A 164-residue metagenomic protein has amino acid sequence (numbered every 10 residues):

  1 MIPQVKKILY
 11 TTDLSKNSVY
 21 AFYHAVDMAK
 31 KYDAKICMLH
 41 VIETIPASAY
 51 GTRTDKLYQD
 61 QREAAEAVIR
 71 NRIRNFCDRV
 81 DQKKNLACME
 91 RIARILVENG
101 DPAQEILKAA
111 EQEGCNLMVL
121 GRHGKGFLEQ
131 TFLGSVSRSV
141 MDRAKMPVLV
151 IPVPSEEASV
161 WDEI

Functional and structural regions predicted by a protein language model:
M1-P3, D78-M118, S155-I164: Structural beta-alpha unit
I2-K56, E163-I164: Small/aliphatic-rich secondary-structure junction motif
V41-N71, L96, E156-I164: Acidic, proline/glycine-rich short linear motifs
L117-D142, E157-A158: Glycine-rich, Arg-bearing micro-motifs that act as flexible, cationic patches
V148-P154: Short, flexible loop segments at boundaries between secondary-structure elements
